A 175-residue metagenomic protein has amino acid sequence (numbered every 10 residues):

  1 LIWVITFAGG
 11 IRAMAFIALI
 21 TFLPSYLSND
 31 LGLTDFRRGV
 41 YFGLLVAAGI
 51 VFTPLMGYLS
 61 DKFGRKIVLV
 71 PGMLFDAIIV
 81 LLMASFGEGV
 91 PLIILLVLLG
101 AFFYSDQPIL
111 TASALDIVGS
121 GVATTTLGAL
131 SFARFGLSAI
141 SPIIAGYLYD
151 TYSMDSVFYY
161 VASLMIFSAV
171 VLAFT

Functional and structural regions predicted by a protein language model:
I2-I50: Extracytoplasmic gate region of multi-pass secondary transporters
L27-S28, L59-S60, G146-S153: Interfacial helix-cap and linker-helix signal at transmembrane-aqueous boundaries of multi-pass secondary transporters
V46-P54, S138-A139: Residue-level signature of mid-helix packing/kink "hotspots" within the transmembrane helices of 12-pass Major
I67-L82: Structural signature of the two symmetry-related core transmembrane helices
S85-L95: Helix-loop junctions at membrane interfaces in 12-TM secondary transporters
S105-V118: Intracellular juxtamembrane helix-capping segments at the cytosolic ends of symmetry-related transmembrane helices
L115, S120-T151: A late C-terminal transmembrane helix in Major Facilitator Superfamily
A162-T175: Multi-pass alpha-helical transporter architecture, strongest for 12-TM Major Facilitator/SLC carriers used
